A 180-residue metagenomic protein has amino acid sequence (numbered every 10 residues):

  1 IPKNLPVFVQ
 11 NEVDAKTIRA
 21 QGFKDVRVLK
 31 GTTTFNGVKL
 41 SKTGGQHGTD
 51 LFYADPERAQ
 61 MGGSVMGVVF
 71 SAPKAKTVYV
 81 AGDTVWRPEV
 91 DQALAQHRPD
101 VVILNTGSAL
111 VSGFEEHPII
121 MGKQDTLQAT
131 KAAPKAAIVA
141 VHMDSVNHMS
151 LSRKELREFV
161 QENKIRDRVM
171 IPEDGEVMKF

Functional and structural regions predicted by a protein language model:
I1-N4: Conserved S-adenosyl-L-methionine
P6-V9, A15-K16, T77, V85-D174: Cap/insert and terminal regions of metallo-dependent hydrolase folds
N11-V13, G22, G44, G82 (+1 more regions): A mature extracytoplasmic/lumenal domain signature
T17-L29: Helix-loop-beta element that forms the nucleotide-linked donor phosphate-binding surface in glycosyltransferases
G22-D25, N36-V38, I165-R168: A short helix-to-beta-strand connector/capping loop
R27-Q96, D174-F180: Core dinuclear metal-dependent hydrolase active-site scaffold
